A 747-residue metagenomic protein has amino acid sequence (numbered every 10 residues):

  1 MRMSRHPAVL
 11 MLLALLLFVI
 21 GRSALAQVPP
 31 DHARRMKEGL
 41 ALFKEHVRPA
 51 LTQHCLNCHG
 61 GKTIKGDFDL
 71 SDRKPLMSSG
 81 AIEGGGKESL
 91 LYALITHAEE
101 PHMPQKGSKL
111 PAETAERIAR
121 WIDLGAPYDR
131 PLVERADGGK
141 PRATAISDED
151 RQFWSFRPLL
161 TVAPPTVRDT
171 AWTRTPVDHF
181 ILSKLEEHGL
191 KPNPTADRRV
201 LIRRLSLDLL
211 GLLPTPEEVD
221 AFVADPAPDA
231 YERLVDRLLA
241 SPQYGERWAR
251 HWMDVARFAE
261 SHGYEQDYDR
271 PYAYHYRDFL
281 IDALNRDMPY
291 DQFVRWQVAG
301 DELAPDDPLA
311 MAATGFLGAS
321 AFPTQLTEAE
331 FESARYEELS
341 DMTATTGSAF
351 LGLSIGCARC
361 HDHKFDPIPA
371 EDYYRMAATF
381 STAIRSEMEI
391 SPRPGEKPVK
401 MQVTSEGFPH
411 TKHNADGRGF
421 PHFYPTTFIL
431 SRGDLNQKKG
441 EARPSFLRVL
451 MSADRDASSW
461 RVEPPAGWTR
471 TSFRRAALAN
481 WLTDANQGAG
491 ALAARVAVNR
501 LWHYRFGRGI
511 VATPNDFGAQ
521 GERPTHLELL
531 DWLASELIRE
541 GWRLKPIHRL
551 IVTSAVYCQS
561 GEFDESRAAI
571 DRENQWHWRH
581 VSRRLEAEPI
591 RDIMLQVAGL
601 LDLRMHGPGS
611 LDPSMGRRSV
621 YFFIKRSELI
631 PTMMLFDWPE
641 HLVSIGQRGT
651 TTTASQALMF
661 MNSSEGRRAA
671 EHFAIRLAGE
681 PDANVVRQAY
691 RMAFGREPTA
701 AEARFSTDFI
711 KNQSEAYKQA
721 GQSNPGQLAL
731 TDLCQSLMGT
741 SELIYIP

Functional and structural regions predicted by a protein language model:
M1-L12: Bacterial N-terminal signal peptides that target proteins for export
L10-R22: Bacterial N-terminal signal peptides
R22-D301, H363, A383-V496, R500-V511 (+1 more regions): Aromatic- and Gly/Pro-enriched helix-to-coil junctions and flexible linker segments
A41, E45, P49, E116 (+2 more regions): A generic "alpha-helical surface" signal
L94-T96, P176-L185, A283-N285, F293 (+6 more regions): An acidic, gly/pro-interrupted, aromatic-rich
E217-A221, A377, P698-D708, P747: Short hydrophobic alpha-helical segments that form membrane-spanning helices or hydrophobic packing faces of helical
E232-Y244, G395, A716-S741: Charge-dense polyanion-binding interfaces
A701-N724: Helix-loop-helix junctions that connect adjacent transmembrane helices in secondary transporters/permeases, recognized
